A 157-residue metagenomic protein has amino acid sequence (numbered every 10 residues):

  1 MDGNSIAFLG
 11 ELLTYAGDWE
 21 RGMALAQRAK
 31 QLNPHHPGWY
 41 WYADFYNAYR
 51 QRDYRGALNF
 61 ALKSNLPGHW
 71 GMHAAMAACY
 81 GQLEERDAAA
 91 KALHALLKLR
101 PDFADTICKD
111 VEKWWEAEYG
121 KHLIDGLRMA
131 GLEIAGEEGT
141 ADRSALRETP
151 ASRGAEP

Functional and structural regions predicted by a protein language model:
D2-P157: Alpha-helical protein-protein interaction modules
